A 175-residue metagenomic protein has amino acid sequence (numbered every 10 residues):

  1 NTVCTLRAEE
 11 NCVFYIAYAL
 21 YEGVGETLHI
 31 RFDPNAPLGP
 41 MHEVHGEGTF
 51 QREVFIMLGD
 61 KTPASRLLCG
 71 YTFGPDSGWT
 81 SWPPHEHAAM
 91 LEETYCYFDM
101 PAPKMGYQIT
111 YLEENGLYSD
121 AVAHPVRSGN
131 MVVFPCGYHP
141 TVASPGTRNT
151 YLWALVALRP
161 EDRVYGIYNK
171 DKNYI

Functional and structural regions predicted by a protein language model:
N1-I175: Jelly-roll (double-stranded beta-helix
